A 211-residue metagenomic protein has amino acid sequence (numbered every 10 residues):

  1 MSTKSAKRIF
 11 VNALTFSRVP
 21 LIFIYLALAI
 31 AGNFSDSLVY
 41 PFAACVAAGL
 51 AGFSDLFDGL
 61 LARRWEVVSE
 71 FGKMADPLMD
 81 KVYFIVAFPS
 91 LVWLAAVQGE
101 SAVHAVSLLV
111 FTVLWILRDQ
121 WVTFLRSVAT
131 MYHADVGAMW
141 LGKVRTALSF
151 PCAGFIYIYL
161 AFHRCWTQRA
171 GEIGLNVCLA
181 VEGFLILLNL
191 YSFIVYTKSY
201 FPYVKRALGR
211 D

Functional and structural regions predicted by a protein language model:
M1-N12, F16-I22, V39-G52, A129 (+1 more regions): C-terminal membrane-associated helical module and adjoining short loops/tails
A13, P20-M74, V86-L94, S101-W115 (+1 more regions): Membrane-embedded alpha-helical segments that form the functional core of polytopic membrane enzymes, especially those
S17-Y25, P77-L91, R118-T123, R145-Y157: Core segments of transmembrane alpha-helices that mediate helix-helix packing or line hydrophobic substrate/ligand
A29-N33, L94-V97, T130, Y159-H163: Short helix-capping/hinge motifs at transmembrane helix termini and TM-loop junctions
S69, V82, A134: Flexible, active-site-adjacent loop/turn segments at secondary-structure boundaries
I116-D135: Membrane-proximal helix-loop-helix units in multi-pass membrane proteins
